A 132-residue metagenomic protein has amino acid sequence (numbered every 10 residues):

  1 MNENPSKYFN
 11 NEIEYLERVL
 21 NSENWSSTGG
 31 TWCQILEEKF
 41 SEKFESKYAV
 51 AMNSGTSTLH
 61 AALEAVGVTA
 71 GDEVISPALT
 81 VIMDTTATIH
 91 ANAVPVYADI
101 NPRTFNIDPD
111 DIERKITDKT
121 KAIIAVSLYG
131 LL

Functional and structural regions predicted by a protein language model:
M1-A65, T69, A91, A125: Conserved PLP-binding active-site segment in aminotransferase class I/II-type PLP enzymes
E64, V68-L132: PLP-dependent aminotransferase-like
